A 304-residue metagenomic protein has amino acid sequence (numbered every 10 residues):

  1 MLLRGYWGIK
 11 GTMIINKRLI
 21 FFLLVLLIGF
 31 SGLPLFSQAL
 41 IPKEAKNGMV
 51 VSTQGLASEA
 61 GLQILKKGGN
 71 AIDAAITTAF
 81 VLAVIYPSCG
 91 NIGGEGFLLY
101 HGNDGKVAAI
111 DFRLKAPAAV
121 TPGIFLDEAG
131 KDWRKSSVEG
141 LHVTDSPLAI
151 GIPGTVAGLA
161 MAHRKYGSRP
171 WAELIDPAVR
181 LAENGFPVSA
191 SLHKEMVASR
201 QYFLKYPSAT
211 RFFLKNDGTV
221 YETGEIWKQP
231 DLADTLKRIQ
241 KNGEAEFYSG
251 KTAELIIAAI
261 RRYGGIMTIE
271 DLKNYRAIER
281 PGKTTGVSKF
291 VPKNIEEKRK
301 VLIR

Functional and structural regions predicted by a protein language model:
G11-F22: Bacterial N-terminal signal peptides that target proteins for export
F21-P34: Bacterial N-terminal signal peptides
Q38-E59, Q63, A71-I72, I76-N242 (+2 more regions): Noncatalytic scaffold domains of N-terminal-nucleophile
N294-E297: Conserved phosphate-binding/catalytic loops in two-lobed NTP-binding clefts
